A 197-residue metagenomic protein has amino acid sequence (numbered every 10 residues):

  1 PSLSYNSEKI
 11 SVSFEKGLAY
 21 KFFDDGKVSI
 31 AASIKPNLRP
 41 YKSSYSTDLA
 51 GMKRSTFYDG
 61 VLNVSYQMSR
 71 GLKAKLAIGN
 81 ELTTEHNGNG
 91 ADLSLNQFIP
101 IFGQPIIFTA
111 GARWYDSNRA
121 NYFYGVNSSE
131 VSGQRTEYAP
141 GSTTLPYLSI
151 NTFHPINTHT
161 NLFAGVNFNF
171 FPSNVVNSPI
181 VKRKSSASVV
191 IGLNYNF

Functional and structural regions predicted by a protein language model:
P1, G26, R54-G60, N87-A91 (+3 more regions): Residues that define the transmembrane beta-barrel architecture of outer-membrane proteins
P1-I34: Glycine/small-residue-rich interface belts in oligomeric ring/scaffold proteins and their assembly partners
L3, F14, I30-A32, V64 (+6 more regions): Membrane-embedded beta-strand positions of outer-membrane beta-barrel proteins
E8-S11, P40-S44, S55, S69-A77 (+2 more regions): Flexible, solvent-exposed coil segments and beta strand-coil junctions, predominantly the extracellular/periplasmic
K9-V12, V28, R70-A74, G103-I106 (+1 more regions): Repeated loop/turn-to-beta-strand initiation elements of outer-membrane beta-barrel proteins
I10-A19, Y45-L49, L72-L82, N96: Transmembrane beta-strand segments that form the barrel wall of outer-membrane beta-barrel proteins
R54-H86: Internal, conserved structured core segments that host functional sites
L82-F163, N167-V175, I180-K182, Y195-F197: Outer-membrane beta-barrel transmembrane domain signature
